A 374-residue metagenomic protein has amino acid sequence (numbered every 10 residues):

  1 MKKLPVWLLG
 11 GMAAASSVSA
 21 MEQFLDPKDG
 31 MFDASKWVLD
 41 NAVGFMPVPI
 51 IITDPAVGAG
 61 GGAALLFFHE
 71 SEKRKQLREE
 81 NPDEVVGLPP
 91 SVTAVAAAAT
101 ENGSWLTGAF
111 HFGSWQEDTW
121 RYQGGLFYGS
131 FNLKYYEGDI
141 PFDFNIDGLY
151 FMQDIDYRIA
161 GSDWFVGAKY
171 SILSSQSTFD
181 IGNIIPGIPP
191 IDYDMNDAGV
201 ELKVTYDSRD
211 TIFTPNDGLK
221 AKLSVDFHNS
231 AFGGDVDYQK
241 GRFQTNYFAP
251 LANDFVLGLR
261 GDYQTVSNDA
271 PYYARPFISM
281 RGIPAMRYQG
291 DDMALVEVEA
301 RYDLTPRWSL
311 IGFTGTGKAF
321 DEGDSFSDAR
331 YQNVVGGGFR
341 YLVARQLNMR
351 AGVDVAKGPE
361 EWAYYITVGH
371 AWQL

Functional and structural regions predicted by a protein language model:
M21-Q23, A34-V43, S71-P90, Q116-R121 (+7 more regions): Short loop/turn motifs that connect adjacent beta-strands in outer-membrane beta-barrel proteins
A34, G44-T53, P89-A99, T107-A109 (+5 more regions): Transmembrane beta-strand segments that form the barrel wall of outer-membrane beta-barrel proteins
V38-F45, I52-N196, R350, A356-A363 (+1 more regions): Gram-negative/organellar outer-membrane beta-barrel architecture
F45-P47, S91-V95, W120-G124, W164-A168 (+8 more regions): Transmembrane beta-strands of outer-membrane beta-barrel proteins
P49, A63-F67, A109-G113, Q153-Y157 (+9 more regions): Residues on the lipid-exposed face of transmembrane beta-strands in outer-membrane beta-barrel proteins
V95-A96, E137-F142, I184-I191, F227-G233 (+2 more regions): Extracellular loop and loop/strand-boundary signature of outer-membrane beta-barrel proteins
W105-T107, Y128-N132, D147-F151, I172-Q176 (+7 more regions): Transmembrane beta-barrel architecture of outer-membrane proteins
V200-T316, F320-E322: C-terminal outer-membrane beta-barrel translocator/porin domains of Gram-negative envelope proteins and their
